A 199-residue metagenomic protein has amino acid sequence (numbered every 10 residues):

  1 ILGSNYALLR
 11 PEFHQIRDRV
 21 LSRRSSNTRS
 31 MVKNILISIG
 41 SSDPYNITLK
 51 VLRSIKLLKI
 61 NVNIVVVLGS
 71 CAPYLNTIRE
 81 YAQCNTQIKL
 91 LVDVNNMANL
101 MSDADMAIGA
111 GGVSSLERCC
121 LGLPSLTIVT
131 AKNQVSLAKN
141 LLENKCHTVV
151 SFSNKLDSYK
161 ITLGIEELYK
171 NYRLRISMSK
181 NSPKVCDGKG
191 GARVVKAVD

Functional and structural regions predicted by a protein language model:
I1-N46, L75: A nucleotide-sugar donor-handling region in carbohydrate enzymes
I64-L75: Glycosyltransferase donor-sugar binding loop
T77-D93: Nucleotide-activated donor-binding/catalytic signature segment of Leloir-type glycosyltransferases, i.e., the conserved
V92-A104, C119-C120: Short acidic alpha-helix that forms the nucleotide-activated donor recognition element in Leloir-type transferases
S102-V113: Acidic donor-binding loop of glycosyltransferase active sites
K132-G164: Change "using UDP/GDP/dTDP sugars" to "using nucleotide sugars
E167, L174-G188: A short, well-ordered alpha-helix in the C-terminal region of glycosyltransferases
D187-D199: C-terminal alpha-helical cap of glycosyltransferases
